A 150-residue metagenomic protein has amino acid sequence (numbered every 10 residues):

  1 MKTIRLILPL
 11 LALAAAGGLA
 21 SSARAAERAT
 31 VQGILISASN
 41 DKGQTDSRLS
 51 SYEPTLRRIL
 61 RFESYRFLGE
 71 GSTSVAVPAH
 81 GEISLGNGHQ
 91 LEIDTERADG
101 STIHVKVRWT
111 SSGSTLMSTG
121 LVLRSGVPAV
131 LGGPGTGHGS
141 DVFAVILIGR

Functional and structural regions predicted by a protein language model:
M1-R5: Positively charged n-region of N-terminal signal peptides that target proteins for export
L8-G18: Bacterial N-terminal signal peptides
L19-A25: Sec/Tat signal peptide C-region and signal peptidase I cleavage site
A25-R150: Outer membrane pore-forming secretion/assembly proteins and partners of Gram-negative envelopes
